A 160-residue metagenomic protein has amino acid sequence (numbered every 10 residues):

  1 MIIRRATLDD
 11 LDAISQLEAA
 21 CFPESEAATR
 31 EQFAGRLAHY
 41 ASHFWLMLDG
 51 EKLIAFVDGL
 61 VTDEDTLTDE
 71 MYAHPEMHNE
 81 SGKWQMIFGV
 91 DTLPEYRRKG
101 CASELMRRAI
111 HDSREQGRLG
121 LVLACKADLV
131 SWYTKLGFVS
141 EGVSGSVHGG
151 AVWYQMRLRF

Functional and structural regions predicted by a protein language model:
I2-I14: A short beta-loop-alpha structural element at the N-terminal edge of CoA-dependent acyl/N-acetyltransferase catalytic
A6, V90-T92: Hydrophobic adenine-recognition pocket in adenosine-nucleotide-binding enzymes
E24-G50, F56-M77: Active-site rim helix/loop that mediates acceptor-substrate recognition in acyltransferases
F56-V90, R97, S146-W153: Conserved acyl-donor/pantetheine-binding loop and adjacent beta-alpha core of acyl/acetyltransferases and related
V61-E64, V122-A124, T134, V139-Q155: Conserved catalytic-core motifs of GNAT/GCN5-like acyltransferases
T92, R98-H111: Conserved acetyl-CoA-binding loop-helix of GNAT-fold acetyltransferases
M106, D112-K126: Conserved GNAT acetyl-CoA-binding A-motif
